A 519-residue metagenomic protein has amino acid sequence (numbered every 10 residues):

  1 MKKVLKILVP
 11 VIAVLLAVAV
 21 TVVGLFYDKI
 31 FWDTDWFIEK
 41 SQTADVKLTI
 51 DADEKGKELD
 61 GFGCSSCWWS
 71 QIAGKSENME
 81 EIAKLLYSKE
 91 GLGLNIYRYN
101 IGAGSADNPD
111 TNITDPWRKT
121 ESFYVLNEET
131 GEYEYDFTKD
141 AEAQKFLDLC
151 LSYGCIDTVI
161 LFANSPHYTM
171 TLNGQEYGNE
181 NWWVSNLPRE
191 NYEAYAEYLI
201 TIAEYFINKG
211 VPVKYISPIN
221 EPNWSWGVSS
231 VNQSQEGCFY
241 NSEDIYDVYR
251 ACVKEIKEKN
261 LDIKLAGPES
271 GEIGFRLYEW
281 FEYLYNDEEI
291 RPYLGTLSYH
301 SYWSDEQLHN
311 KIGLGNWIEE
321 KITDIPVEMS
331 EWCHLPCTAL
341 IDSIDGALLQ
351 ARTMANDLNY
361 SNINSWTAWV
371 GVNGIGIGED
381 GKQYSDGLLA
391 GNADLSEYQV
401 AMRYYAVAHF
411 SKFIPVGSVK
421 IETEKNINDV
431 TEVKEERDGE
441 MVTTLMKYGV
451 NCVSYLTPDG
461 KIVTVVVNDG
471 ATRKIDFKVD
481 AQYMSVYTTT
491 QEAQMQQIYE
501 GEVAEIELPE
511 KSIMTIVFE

Functional and structural regions predicted by a protein language model:
V4-D35: N-terminal type II signal-anchor transmembrane helix that functions as the membrane-insertion/stop-transfer segment
S41-K214, P218, E236-N241, Y246 (+1 more regions): N-terminal catalytic cores of secreted or lumenal carbohydrate-active enzymes
C64, G93, V159, I216 (+6 more regions): Conserved, mostly hydrophobic/aromatic
A194-P212, P222-L335: Active-site neighborhood of glycoside hydrolase catalytic domains
P326-K412, I421-E432: Aromatic/acidic polysaccharide-binding cleft in carbohydrate-active enzymes
I427-Q482, K511: Carbohydrate-binding surface patches
D480-Q494: Solvent-exposed beta-hairpin/edge-strand motifs
Y499-E519: C-terminal beta-strand-rich structural cap/linker in extracellular carbohydrate-active enzymes
